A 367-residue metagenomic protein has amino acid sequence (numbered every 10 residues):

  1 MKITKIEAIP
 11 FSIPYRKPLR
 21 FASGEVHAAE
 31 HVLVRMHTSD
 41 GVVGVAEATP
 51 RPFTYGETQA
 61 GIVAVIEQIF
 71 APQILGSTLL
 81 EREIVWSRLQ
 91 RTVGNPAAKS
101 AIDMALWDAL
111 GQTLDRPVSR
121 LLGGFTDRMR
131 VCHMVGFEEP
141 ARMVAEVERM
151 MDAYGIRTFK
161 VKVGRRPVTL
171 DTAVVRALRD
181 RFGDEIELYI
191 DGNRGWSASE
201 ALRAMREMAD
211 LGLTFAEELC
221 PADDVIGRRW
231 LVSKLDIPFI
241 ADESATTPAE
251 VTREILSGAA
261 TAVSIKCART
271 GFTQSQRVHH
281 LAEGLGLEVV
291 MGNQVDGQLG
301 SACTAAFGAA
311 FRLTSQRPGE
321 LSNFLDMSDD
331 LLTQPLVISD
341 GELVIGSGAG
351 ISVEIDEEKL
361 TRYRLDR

Functional and structural regions predicted by a protein language model:
M1-F53, D326-D329: Structured beta-strand/loop patches that form or line metal/cofactor-binding pockets in enzymes
I3, V34, G41, F70 (+9 more regions): Conserved, mostly hydrophobic/aromatic
K5, H37-T113: Metal- or metallocofactor-binding catalytic centers and their adjacent structured scaffolds across diverse enzyme
A48, H133-V135, V161-V163, I190-R194 (+6 more regions): A cross-domain feature marking catalytic cores of carbohydrate-active enzymes and several ubiquitous metabolic/repair
V93, D103-E139: Glycine-rich, aromatic-flanked loop segments that form ligand/cofactor-binding clefts across common enzyme folds
L122-L235: Metal-dependent enolase-superfamily TIM-barrel catalytic cores that perform enediolate-based chemistry
G212, D223-I240, A245-E342, G346: Shared catalytic-loop signature of beta/alpha-barrel
I351-R367: Extended hydrophobic packing segments that form well-structured cores
